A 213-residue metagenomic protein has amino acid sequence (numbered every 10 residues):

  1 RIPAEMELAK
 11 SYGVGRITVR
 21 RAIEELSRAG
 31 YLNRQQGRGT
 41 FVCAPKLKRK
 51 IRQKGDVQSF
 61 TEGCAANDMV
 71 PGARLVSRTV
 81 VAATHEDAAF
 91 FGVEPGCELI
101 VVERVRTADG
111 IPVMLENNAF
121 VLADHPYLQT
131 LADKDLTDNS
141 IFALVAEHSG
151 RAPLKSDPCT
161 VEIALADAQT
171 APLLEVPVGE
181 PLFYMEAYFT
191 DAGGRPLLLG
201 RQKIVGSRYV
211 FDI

Functional and structural regions predicted by a protein language model:
R1-V42: N-terminal helix-turn-helix
A29, N67, H148: Change "in soluble alpha/beta enzymes" to "in soluble alpha/beta proteins
R38, F60, I141: A generic "binding-loop/recognition-motif" signal
P45-R74, H125-Y127, R208-I213: Conserved segment of winged-helix/HTH DNA-binding domains
P71-I213: C-terminal all-alpha effector/ligand-binding and dimerization domain of prokaryotic HTH-type transcriptional repressors
